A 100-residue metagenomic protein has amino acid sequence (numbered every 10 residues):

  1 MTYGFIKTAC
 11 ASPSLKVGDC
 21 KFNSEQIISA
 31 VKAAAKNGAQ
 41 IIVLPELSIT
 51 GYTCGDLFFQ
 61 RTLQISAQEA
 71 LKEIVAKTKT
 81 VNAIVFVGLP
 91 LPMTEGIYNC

Functional and structural regions predicted by a protein language model:
F5-D19: Active-site-proximal beta-strand elements of phosphoester/diester hydrolases
T8-S12, S24, A33-A35: An N-terminal boundary/leader segment
L15, L47-T50, P92: Short active-site-proximal "capping" loops at secondary-structure junctions
F22, Q26, F59-E69: Alpha-helix N-cap and loop-to-helix initiation/capping positions
N23, A34-L57, F86: Active-site beta-strand/loop signature of hydrolases that rely on acidic residues for catalysis
V31-A34, T78: Hydrophobic pocket-lining residues that define ligand/cofactor binding sites across diverse proteins
T50-Q64, G96-I97: Metal-dependent catalytic neighborhoods of phosphoester/phosphodiester hydrolases
L63-C100: Catalytic-core segment of enzymes that process non-peptidic bonds
